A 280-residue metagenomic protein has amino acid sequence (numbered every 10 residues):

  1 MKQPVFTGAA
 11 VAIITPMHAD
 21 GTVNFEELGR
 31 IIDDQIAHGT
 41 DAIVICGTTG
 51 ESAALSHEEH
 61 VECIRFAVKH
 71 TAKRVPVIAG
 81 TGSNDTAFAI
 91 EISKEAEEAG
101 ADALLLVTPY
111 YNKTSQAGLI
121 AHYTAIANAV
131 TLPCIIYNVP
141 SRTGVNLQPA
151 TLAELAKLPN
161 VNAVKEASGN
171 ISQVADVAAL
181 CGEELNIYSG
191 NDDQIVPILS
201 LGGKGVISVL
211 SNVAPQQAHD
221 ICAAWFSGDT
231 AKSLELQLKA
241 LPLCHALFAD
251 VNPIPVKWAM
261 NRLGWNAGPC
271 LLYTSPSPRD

Functional and structural regions predicted by a protein language model:
Q3-T7, F25-I136, P140-G144: Active-site beta->alpha loop and helix N-cap motifs at the rims of alpha/beta catalytic domains
T7-A19, C46: Generic N-terminal amphipathic, Lys/Arg-enriched alpha-helix
G21, Q35, A67, A96 (+5 more regions): Conserved, mostly hydrophobic/aromatic
L28, H60, I64, A89 (+6 more regions): A general structural signal for well-ordered alpha-helical segments in protein cores
E62, F66-T71, E95, A99 (+7 more regions): Alpha-helical structural signal in soluble globular domains
G144-K239, C244: Catalytic alpha/beta core domains of metabolic enzymes, predominantly
S200-G203, L241-L272: Conserved short secondary-structure transition element at the edge of the structured enzyme core that lines
Y273-D280: Conserved small/polar residues in nucleotide/adenosyl-binding loops
